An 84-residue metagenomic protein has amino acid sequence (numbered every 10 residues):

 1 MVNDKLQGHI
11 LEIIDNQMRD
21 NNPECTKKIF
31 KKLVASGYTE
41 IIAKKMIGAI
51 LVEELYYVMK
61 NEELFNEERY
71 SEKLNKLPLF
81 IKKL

Functional and structural regions predicted by a protein language model:
M1-L84: Structure-specific DNA junction-binding interface
